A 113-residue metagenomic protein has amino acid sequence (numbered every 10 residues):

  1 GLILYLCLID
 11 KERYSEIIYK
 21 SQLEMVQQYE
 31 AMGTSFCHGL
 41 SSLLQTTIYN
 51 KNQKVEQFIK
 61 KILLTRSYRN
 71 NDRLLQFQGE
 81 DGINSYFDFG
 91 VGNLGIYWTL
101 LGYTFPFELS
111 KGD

Functional and structural regions predicted by a protein language model:
G1-D113: Glycan-recognition and catalytic cores of secretory/periplasmic carbohydrate-active enzymes
